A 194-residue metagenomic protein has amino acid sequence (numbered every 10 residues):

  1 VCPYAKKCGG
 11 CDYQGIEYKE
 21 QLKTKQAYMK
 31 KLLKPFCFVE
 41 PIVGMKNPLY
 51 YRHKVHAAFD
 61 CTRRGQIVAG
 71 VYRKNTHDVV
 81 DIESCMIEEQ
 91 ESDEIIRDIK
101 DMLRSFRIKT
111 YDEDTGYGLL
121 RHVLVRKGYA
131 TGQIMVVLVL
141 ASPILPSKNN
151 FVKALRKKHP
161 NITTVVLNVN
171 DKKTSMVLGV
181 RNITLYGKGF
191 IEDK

Functional and structural regions predicted by a protein language model:
V1-K194: Accessory RNA-recognition modules of RNA-modification enzymes
